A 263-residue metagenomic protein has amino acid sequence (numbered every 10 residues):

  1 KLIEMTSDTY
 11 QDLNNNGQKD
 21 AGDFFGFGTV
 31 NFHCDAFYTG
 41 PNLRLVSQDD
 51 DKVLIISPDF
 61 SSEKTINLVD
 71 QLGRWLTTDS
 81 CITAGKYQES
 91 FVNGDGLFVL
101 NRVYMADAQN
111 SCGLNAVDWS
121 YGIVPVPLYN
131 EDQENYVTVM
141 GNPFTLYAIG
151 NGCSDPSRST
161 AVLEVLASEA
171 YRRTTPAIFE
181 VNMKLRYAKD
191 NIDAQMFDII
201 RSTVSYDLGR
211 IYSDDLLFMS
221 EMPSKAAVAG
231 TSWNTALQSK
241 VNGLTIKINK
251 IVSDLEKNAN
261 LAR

Functional and structural regions predicted by a protein language model:
K1-M5, E63-Q71, K86, A148 (+4 more regions): Extracytoplasmic/secreted proteins, especially bacterial periplasmic and envelope-associated proteins
I3-D8, A36-Y38, L43-G85: Glycine-centered hinge/linker elements that transmit conformational signals in sensory and ligand-binding systems
E4-N14, G73-T77, S154, E164-Y171 (+1 more regions): Sec-exported extracytoplasmic/periplasmic mature domains
D12-F24: Acidic, glycine-anchored loop motifs typical of Ca2+
G28-K52, G141-G150: Periplasmic solute-binding protein
L97-R102: Paired acidic/hydrophobic, glycine-rich loop segments that form the ligand-binding mouth/hinge of periplasmic-binding
C112-M183: Extracytoplasmic/periplasmic substrate-recognition and gating elements
C153-T160, A170-R263: Conserved C-terminal helix/tail region of periplasmic/extracytoplasmic solute-binding proteins
